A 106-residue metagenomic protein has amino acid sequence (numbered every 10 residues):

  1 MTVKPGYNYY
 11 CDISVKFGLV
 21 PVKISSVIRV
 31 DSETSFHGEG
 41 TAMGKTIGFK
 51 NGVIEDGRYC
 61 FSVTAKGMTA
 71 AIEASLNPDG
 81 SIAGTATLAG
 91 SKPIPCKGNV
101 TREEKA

Functional and structural regions predicted by a protein language model:
T2-P78, A83-A106: Central antiparallel beta-sheet cores of small beta-barrel/beta-sandwich binding domains
